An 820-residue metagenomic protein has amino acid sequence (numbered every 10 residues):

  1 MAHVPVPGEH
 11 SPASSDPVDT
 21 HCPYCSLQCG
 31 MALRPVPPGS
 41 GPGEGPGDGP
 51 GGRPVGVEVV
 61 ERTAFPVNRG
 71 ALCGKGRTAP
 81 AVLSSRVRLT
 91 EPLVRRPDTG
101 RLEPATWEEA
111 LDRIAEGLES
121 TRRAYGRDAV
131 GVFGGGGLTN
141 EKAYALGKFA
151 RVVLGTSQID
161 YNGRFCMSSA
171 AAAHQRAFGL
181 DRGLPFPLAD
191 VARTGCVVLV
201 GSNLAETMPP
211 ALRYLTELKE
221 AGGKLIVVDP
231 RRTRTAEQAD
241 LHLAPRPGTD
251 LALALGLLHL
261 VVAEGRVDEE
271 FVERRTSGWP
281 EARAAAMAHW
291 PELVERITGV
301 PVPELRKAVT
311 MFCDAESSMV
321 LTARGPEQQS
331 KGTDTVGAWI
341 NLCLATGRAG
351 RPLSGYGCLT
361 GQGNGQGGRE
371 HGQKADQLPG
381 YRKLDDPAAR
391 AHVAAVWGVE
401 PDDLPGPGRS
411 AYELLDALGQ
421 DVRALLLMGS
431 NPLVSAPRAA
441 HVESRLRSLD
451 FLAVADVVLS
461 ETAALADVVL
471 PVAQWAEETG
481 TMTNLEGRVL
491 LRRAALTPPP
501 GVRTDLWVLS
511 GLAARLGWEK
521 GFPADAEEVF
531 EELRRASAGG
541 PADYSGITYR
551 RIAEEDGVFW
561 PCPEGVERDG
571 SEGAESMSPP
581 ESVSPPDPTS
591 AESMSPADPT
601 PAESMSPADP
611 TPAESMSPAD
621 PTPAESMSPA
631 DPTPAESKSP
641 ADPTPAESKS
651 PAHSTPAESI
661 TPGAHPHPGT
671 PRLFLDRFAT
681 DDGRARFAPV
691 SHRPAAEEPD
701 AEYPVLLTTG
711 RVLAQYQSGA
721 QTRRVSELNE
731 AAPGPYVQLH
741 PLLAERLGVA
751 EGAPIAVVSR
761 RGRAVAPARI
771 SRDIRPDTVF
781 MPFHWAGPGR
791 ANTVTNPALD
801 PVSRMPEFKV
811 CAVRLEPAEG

Functional and structural regions predicted by a protein language model:
M1-E264, R274, A282, P301 (+4 more regions): N-terminal export/assembly segments and adjacent metallocofactor-ligating motifs of anaerobic energy-metabolism
G41-R53, G565-R568, G573, S582 (+2 more regions): Small-residue-biased low-complexity repeat regions
P97-P104, R266-V302, P379-A394, V399-P401 (+7 more regions): N-terminal leader/propeptide and maturation segments of large enzyme subunits in energy/redox metabolism and hydrolases
G131-L138, R296-V300, A323-S330, Q362 (+1 more regions): Conserved short loop/turn motifs at secondary-structure junctions
Y144-T216, A221-V228, E237, L251-L255 (+6 more regions): Extended redox/cofactor-interaction regions of prokaryotic respiratory oxidoreductases
E237-P245, E477, R488-P499, R724: Short beta-alpha connecting loops at secondary-structure transitions that line or flank enzyme active sites
P499, D505-D556, A657-I660, E702 (+3 more regions): Long, contiguous, secondary-structure-rich segments that constitute the structural scaffold of globular domains
A574-I660: Long, intrinsically disordered low-complexity tandem-repeat segments
